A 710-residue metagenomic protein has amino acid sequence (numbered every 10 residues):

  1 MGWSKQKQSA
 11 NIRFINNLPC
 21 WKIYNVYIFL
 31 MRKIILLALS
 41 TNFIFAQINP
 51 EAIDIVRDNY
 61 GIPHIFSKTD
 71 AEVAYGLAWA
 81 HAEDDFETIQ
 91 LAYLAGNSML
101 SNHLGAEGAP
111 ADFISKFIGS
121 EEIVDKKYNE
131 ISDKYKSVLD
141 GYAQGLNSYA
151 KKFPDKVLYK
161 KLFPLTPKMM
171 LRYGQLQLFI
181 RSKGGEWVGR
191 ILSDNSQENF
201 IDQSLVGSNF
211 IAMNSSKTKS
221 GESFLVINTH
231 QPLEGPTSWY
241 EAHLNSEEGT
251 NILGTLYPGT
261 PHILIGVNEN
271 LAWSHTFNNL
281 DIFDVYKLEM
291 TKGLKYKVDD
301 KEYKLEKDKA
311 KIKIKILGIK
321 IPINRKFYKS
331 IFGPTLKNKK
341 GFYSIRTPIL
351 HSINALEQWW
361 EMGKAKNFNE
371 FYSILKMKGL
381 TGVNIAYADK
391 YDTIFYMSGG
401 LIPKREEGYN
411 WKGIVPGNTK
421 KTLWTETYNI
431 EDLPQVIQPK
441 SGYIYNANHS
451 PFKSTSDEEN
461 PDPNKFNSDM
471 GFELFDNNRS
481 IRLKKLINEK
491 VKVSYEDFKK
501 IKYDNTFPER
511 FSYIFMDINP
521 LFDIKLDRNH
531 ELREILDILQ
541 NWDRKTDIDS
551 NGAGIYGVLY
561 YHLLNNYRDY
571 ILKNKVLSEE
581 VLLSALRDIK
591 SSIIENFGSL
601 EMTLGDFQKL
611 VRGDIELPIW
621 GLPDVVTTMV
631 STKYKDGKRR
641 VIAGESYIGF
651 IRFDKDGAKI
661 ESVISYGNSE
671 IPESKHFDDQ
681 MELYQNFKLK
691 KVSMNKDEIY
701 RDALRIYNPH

Functional and structural regions predicted by a protein language model:
K33-F43: Sec-dependent N-terminal signal peptides
I48-M516, R528, D537-H710: C-terminal/peripheral segments of proteins
M516, P520-D527, R533: Large, well-folded core regions of big proteins
